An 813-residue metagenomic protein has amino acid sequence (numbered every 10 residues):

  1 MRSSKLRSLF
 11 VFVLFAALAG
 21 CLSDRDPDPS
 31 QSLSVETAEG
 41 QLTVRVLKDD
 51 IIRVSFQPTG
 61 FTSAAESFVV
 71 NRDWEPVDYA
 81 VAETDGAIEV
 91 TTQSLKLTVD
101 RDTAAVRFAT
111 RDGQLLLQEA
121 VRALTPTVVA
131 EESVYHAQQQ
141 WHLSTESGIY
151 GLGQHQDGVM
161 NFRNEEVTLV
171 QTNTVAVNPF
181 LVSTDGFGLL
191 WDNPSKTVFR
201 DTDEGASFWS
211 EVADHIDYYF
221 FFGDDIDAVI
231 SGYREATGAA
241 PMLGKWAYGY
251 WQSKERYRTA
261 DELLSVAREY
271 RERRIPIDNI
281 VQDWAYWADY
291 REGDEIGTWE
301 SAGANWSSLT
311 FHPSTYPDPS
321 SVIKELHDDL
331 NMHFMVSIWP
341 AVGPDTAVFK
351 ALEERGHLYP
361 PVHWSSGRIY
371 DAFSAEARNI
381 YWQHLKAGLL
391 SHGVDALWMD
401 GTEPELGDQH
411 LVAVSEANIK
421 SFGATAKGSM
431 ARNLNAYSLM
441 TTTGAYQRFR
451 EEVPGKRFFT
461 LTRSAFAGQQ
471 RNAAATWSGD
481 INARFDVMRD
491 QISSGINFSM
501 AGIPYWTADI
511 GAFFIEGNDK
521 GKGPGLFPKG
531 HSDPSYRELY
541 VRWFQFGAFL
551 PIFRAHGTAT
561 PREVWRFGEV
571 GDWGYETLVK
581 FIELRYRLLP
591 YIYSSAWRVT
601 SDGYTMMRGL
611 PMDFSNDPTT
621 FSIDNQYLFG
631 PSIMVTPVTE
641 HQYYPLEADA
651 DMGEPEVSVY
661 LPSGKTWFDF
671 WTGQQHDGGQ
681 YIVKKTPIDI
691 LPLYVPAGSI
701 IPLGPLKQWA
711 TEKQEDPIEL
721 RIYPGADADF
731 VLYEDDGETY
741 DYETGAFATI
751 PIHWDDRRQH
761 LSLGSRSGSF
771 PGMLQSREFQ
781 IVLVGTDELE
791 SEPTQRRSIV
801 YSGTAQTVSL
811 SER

Functional and structural regions predicted by a protein language model:
M1-R2, L22: N-terminal hydrophobic targeting signals that begin at the initiator methionine
R2-F10: Bacterial N-terminal signal peptides that target proteins for export
F10-A17: Bacterial N-terminal signal peptides
C21-W246, E255, A260-R268, Q282 (+9 more regions): N-terminal accessory segment at the very beginning of proteins
Q114-I690: Catalytic-domain carbohydrate-binding cleft regions of carbohydrate-active enzymes
R566-W573, V683-A697, P717-L720, V808-R813: A short, hydrophobic/aromatic-rich structural module that often spans a beta strand with its adjoining loop
